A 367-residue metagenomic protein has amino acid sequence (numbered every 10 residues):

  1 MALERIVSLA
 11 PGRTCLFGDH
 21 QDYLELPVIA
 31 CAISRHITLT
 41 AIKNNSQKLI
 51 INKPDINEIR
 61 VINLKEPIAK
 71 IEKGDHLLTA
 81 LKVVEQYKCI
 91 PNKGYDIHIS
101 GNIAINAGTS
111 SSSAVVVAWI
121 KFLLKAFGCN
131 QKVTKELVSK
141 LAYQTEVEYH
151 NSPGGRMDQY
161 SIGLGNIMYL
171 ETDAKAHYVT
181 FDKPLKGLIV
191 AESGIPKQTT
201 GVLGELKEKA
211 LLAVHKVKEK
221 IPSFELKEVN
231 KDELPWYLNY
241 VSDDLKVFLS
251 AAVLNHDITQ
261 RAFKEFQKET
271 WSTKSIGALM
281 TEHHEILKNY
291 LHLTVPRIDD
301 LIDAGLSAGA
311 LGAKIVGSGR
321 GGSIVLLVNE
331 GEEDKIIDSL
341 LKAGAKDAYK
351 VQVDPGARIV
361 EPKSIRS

Functional and structural regions predicted by a protein language model:
M1-T14, Y23, E72-K183, S307 (+3 more regions): Gly/Ser-rich oxyanion-binding loop with an adjacent helix/lid that shapes the negatively charged ligand pocket
A2-R13, T38-D75, Y169-G312, L327-S367: C-terminal nucleotide
R5, V28-A32, N151, V253 (+1 more regions): Short Gly/Pro-enriched turn/cap motifs at secondary-structure boundaries
P11, G317-G322: Short Gly/Ser/Thr- and Asp/Glu-enriched loop/turn motifs at secondary-structure junctions
E25-N45, L164: Structural signature of FAD isoalloxazine-binding scaffolds in flavoprotein oxidoreductases
A114, S323-L327: FabD-like malonyl-/acyl-CoA
